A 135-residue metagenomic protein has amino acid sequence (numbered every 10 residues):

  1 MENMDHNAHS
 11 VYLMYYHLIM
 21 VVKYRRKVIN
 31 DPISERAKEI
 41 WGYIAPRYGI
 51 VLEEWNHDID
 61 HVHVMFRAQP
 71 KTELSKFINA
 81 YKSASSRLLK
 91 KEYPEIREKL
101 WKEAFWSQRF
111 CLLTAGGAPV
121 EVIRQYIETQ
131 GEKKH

Functional and structural regions predicted by a protein language model:
M1-H135: Basic nucleic-acid-binding interfaces
